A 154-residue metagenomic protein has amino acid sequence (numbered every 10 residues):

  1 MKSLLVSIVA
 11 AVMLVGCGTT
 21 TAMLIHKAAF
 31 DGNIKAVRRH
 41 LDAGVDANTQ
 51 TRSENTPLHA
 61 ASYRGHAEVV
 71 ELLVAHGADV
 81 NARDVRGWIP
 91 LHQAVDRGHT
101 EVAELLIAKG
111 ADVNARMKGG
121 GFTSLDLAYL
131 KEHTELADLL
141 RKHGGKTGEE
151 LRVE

Functional and structural regions predicted by a protein language model:
T21, E54, G87, G120-G121: Start-of-repeat signature of ankyrin repeats
A36, E68-V69, E101-V102, E135-L136: Conserved ankyrin/ankyrin-like repeat signature
T51, D84, M117-G119, L151: Ankyrin repeat boundary/linker residues
